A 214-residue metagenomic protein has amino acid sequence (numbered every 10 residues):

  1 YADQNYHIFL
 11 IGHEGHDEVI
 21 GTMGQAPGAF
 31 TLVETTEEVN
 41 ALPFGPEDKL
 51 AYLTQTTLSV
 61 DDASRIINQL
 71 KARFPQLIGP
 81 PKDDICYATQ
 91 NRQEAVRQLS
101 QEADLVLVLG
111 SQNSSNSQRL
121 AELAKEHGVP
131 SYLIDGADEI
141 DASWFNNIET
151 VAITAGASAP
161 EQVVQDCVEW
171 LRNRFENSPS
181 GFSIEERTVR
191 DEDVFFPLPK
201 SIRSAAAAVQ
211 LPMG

Functional and structural regions predicted by a protein language model:
Y1-A155, E161-G214: The feature marks the mature, well-folded catalytic cores of soluble enzymes
